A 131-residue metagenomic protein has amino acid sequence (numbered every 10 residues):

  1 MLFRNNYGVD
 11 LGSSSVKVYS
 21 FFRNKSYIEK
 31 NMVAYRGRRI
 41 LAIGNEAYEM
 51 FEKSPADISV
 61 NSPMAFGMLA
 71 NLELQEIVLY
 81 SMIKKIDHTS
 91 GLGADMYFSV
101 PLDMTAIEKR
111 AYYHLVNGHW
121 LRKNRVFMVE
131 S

Functional and structural regions predicted by a protein language model:
M1-S13, K17-A42, E46-S131: Nucleotide/phosphate-binding catalytic cleft detector across ATP-hydrolyzing and phosphate-transferring enzymes
